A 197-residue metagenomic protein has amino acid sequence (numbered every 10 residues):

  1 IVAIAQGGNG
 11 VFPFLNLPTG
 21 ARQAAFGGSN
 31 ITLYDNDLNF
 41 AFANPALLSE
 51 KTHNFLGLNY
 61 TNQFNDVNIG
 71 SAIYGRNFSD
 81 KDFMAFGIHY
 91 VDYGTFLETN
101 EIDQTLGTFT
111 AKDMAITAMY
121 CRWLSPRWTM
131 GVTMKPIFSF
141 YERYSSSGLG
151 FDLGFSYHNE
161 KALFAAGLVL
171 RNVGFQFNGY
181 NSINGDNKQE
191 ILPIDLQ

Functional and structural regions predicted by a protein language model:
I4-G27, I31-D37, H53, I69-Q197: Outer-membrane beta-barrel porins/channels
L38-E50: N-terminal periplasmic accessory domains that precede and gate Gram-negative outer-membrane beta-barrel machines
L58-T61: Short beta-strand segments that buttress and anchor functional surface loops
Q63-N65: A short, glycine/small-residue-rich beta-strand->loop->alpha-helix junction that serves as a flexible
